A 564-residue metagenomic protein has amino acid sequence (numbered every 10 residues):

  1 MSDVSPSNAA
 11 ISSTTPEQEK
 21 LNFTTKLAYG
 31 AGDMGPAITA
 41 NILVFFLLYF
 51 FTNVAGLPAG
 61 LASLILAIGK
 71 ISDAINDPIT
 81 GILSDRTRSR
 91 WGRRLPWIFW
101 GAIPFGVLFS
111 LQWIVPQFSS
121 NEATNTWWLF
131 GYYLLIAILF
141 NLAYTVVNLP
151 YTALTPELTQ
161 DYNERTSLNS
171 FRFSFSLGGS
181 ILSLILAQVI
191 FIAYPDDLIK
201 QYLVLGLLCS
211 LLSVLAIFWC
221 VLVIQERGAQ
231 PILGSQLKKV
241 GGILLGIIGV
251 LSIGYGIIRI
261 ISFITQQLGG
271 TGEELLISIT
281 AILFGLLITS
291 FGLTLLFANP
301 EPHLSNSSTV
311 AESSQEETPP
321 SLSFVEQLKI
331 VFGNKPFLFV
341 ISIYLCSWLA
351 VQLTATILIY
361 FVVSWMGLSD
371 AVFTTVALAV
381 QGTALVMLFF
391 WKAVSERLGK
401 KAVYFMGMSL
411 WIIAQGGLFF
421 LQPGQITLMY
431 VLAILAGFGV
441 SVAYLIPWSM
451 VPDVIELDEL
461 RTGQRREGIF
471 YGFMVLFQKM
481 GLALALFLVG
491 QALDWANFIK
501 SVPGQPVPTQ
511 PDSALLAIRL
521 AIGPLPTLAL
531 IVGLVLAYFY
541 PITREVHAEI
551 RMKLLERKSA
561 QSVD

Functional and structural regions predicted by a protein language model:
M1-T24, S120-L134, V147, Y151-I359 (+3 more regions): Intracellular loop-helix junctions on the cytosolic face of multi-pass helical membrane proteins
F45-A62, T356-F373: Short amphipathic helix-loop junctions that connect adjacent transmembrane helices in Major Facilitator Superfamily/SLC
P58-L66, Y202, L368-V380, Q425 (+2 more regions): Juxtamembrane helix-start elements in MFS-like secondary transporters
S72-A74, A102-G106, S167-F191, L212-S213 (+1 more regions): Glycine-rich segments within core transmembrane alpha-helices of 12-TM secondary carriers
I75-G92, V386-K400: Helix-to-loop junctions at the C-terminal end of transmembrane segments in multipass secondary transporters
R86-P104, E396-L410, E459-R466: Cytoplasmic membrane-interface "Motif A"-like loop-to-helix N-cap segments of 12-TM Major Facilitator Superfamily
P96-W127, S409-G424: C-terminal ends and interior cores of transmembrane alpha-helices in multi-pass membrane transporters/permeases
Y404-P447: C-terminal transmembrane helical hairpin of 12-TM major facilitator-type secondary transporters
